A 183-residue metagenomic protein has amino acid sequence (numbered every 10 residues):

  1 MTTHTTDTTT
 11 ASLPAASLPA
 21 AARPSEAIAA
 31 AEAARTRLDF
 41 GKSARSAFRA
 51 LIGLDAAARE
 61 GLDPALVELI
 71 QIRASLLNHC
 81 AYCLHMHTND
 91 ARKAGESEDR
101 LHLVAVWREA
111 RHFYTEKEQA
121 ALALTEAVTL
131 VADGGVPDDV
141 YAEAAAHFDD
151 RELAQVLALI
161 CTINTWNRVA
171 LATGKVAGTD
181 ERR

Functional and structural regions predicted by a protein language model:
M1-R183: Hydrophobic alpha-helical segments
